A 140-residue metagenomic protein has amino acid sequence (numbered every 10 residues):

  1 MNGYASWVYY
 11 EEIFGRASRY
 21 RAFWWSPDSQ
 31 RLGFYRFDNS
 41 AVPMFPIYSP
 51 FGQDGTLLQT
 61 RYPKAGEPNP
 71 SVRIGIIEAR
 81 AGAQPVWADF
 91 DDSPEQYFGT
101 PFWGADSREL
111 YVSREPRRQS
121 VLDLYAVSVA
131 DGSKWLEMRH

Functional and structural regions predicted by a protein language model:
M1-N2, V86-D89, K134-H140: Beta-propeller fold detector
M1-W24, R31-W87: Predominantly five- to eight-bladed beta-propeller fold
N2-G3, A41-P43, P94-Q96, Q119-V121: A short local loop/turn or secondary-structure capping micro-motif enriched for an aromatic residue
R16, D54-L57, F98, L110 (+2 more regions): Short, surface-exposed linear patches
S18, N69, S93-F98, Q119: Loop/turn position at the start of each blade in beta-propeller repeats
R21-W24, G33-N39, K64-P68, F102-A105 (+3 more regions): Beta-strand C-termini and the immediately following turn/loop, strongest in propeller blades
R73, T100, D123-Y125: Conserved beta-strand and immediately adjacent loop positions that scaffold enzyme active sites
A79-R80, Q84-P116, V129-D131: Long hydrophobic segments that form regular secondary structure
